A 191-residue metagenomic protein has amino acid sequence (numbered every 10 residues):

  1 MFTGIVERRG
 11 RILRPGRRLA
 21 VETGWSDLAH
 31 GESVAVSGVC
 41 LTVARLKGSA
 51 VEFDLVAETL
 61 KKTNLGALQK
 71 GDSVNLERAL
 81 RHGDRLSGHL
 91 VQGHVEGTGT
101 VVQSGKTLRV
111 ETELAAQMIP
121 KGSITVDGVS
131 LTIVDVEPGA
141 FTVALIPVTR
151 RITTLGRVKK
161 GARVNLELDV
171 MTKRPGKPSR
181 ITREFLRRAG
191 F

Functional and structural regions predicted by a protein language model:
M1-F191: Conserved loop->alpha-helix
